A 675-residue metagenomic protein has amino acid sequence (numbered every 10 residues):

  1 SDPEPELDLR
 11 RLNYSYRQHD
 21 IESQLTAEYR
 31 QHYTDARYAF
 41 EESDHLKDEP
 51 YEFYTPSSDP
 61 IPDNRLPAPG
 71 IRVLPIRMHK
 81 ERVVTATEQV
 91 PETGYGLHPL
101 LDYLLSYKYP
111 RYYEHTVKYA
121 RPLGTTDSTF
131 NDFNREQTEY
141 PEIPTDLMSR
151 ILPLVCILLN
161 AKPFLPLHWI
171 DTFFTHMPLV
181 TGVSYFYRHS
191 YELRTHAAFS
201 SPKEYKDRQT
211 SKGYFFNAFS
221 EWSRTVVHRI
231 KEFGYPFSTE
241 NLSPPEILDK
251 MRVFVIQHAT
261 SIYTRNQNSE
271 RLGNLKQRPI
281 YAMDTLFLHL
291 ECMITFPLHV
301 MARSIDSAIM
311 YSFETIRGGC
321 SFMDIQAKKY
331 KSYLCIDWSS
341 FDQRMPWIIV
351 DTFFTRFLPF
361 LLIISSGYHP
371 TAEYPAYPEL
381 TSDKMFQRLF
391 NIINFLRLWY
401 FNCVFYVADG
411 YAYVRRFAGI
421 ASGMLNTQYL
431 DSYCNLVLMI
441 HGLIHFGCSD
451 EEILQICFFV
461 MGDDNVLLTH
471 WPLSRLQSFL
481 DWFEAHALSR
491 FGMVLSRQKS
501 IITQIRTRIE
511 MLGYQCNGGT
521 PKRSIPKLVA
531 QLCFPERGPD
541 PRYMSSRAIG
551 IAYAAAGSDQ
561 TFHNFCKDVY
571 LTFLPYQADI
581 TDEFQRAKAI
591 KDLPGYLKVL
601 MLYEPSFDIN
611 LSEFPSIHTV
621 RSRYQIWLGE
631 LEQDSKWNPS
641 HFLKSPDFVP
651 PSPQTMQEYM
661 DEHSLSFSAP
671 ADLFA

Functional and structural regions predicted by a protein language model:
S1-A675: Viral RNA-dependent RNA polymerase
